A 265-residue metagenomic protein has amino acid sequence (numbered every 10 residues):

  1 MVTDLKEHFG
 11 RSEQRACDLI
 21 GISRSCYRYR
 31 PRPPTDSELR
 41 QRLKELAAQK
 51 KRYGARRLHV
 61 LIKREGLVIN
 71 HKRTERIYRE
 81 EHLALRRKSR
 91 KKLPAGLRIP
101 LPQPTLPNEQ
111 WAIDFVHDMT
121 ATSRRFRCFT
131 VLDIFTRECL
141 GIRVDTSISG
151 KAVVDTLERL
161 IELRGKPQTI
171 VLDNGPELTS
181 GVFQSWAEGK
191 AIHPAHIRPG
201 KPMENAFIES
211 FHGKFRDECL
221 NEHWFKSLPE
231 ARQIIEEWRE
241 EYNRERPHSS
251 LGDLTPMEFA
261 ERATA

Functional and structural regions predicted by a protein language model:
M1-A265: Charged DNA-binding/catalytic regions of mobile-element recombinases
